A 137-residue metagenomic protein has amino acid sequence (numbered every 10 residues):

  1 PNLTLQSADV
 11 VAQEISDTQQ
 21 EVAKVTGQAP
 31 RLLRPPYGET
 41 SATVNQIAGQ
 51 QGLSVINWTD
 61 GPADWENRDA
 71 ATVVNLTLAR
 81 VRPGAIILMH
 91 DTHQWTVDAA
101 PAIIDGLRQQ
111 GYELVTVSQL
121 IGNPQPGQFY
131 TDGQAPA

Functional and structural regions predicted by a protein language model:
P1-L88, T92: Metal-dependent polysaccharide deacetylase catalytic core of the NodB/CE4 family, i.e., the active-site-bearing domain
W95-A137: C-terminal domain-boundary segment and adjacent tail
